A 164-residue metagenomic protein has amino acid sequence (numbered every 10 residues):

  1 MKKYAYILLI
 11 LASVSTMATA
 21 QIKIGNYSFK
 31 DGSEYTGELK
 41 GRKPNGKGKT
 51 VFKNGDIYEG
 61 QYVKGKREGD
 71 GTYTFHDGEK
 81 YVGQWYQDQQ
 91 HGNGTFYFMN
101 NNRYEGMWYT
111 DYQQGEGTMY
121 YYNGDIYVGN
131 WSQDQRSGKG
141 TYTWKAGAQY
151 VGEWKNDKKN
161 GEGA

Functional and structural regions predicted by a protein language model:
Y4-V14: Sec-dependent N-terminal signal peptides
A20-I57: N-terminal segments that cap or nucleate solenoid repeat domains
E34-P44, I57-E68, K80-H91, R103-Q114 (+2 more regions): Conserved anchor residues at repeat-unit boundaries in beta-strand-based tandem repeats, strongest for the MORN repeat
K49-V51, T72, T95, T118 (+2 more regions): Extracellular beta-strand solenoid repeats
